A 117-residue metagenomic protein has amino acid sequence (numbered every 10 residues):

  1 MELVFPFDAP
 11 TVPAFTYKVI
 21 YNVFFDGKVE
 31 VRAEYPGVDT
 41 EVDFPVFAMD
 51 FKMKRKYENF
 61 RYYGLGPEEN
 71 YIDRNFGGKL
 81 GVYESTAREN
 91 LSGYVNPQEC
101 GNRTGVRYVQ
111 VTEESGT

Functional and structural regions predicted by a protein language model:
M1-T117: Beta-strand/loop-rich accessory regions of lumenal/periplasmic or secreted enzymes, predominantly carbohydrate-active
